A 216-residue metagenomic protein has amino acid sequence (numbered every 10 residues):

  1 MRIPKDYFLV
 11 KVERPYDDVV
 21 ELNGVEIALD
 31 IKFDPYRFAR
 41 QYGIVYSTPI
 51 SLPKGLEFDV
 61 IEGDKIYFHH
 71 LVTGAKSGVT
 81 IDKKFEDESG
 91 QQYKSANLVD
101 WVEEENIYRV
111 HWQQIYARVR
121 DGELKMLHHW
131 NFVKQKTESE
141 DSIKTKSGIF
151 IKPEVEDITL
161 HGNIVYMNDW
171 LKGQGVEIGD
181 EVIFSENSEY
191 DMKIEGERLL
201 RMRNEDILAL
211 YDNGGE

Functional and structural regions predicted by a protein language model:
M1-E216: Acidic-enriched and Gly/Ser
